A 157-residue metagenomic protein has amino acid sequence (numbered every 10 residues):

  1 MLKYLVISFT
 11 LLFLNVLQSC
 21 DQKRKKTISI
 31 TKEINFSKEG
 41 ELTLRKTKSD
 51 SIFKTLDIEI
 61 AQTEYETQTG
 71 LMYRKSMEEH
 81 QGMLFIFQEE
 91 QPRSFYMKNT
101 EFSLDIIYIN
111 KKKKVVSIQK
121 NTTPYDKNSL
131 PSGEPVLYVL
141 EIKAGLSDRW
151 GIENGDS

Functional and structural regions predicted by a protein language model:
L5-L12: Sec-dependent N-terminal signal peptides
V16-S19: C-terminal motif of bacterial Sec signal peptides marking the signal peptidase cleavage site
K23-S157: Compact, glycine-rich, soluble single-domain proteins
